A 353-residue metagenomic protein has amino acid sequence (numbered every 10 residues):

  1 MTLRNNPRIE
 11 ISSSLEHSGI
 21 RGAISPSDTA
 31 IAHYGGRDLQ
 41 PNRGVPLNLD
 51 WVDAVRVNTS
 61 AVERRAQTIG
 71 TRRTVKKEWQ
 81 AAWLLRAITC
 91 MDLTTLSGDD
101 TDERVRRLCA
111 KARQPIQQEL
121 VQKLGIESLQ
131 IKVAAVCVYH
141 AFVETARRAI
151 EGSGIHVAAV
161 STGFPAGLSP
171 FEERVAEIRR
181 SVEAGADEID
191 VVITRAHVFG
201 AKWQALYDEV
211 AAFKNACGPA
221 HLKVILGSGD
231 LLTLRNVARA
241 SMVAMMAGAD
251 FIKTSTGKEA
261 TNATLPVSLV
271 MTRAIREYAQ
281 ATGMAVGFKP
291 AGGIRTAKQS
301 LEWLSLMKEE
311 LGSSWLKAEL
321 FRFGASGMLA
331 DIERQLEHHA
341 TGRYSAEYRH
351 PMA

Functional and structural regions predicted by a protein language model:
T2-G98, M245-M246, T272-F288, R295-A353: Alpha/beta catalytic cores of nucleotide-metabolism and tRNA/nucleoside-modifying enzymes
A81-A82, R86, T101-I131, A141-F288 (+2 more regions): Alpha/beta enzyme core
A134, A291: Conserved aromatic-histidine-acidic binding/catalytic patches
V136-V138: Short, hydrophobic beta-strand segments that form beta-sheet elements in well-ordered domains
